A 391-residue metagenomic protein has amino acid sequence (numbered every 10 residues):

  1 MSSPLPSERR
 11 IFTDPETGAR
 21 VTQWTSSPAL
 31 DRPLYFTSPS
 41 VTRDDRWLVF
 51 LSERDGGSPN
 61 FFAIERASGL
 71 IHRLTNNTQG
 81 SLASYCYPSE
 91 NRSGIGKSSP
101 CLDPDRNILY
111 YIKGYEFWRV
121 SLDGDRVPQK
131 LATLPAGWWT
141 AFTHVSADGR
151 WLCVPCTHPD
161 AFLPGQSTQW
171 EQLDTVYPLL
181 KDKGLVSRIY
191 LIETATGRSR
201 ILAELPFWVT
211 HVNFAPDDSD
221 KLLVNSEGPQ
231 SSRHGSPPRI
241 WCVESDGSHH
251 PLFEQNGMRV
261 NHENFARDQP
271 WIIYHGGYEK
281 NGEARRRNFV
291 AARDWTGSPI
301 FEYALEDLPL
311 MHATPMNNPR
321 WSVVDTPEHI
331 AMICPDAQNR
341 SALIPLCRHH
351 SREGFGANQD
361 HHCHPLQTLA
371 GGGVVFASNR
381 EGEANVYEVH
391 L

Functional and structural regions predicted by a protein language model:
M1-T22, K181-R188: Blade/loop signatures of beta-propeller domains
S3-P4, E53-R54, G94, P155-G184 (+3 more regions): Short, conserved, GDST-rich strand-edge loop motifs in beta-rich repeat architectures
L34-S38, A83-S89, G94-C101, W138-H144 (+4 more regions): Repeated scaffold domains used in trafficking and secretory/extracellular systems, primarily beta-propellers
L48-V49, L109, G149-L152, K221-L223 (+3 more regions): Hydrophobic beta-strand positions that form the internal "hydrophobic ladder" of WD40/Gbeta-like beta-propeller blades
N77-S187, I201-E204: Asp-box/WD-like beta-propeller blade repeats and closely related beta-sheet repeat scaffolds
N256-V260, I300-T314, R340-L369: Conserved blade-ending motifs and adjacent loop-strand segments that build the rim/top face of beta-propeller domains
N261-A291, G297-A342: Loop/turn-rich, solvent-exposed surfaces of beta-rich toroidal or solenoidal domains
Q359-L391: Blade-level signature of beta-propeller repeat domains, shared across WD40, Kelch, NHL, RCC1 and BNR/Asp-box propellers
